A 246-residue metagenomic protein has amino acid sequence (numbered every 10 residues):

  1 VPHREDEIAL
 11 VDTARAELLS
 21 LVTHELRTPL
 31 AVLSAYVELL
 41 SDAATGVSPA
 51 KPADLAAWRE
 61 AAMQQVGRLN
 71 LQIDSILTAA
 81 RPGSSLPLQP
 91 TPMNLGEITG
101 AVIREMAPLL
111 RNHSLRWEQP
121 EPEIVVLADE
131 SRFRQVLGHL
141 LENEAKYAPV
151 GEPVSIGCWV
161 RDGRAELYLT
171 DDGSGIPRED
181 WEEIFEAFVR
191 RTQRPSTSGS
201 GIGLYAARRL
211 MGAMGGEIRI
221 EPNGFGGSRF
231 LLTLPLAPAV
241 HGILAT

Functional and structural regions predicted by a protein language model:
A61-L69: Short alpha-helical segment of the dimerization/phosphotransfer core of two-component systems
T91-P92, R116-I124: Conserved catalytic submotifs in the C-terminal HATPase_c
E144-A145: Short helix-loop "hinge" at the ATP-lid/N-box region of the Bergerat-fold HATPase_c
G151-G163: Short beta-strand/loop element within the Bergerat-fold HATPase_c
I176-F188: Short conserved segment of the HATPase_c
